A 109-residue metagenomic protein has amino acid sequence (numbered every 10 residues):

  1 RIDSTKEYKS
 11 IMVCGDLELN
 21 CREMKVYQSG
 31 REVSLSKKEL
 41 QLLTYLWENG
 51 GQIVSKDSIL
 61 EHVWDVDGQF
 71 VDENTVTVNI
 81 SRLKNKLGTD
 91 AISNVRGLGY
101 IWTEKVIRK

Functional and structural regions predicted by a protein language model:
R1-S4, K56, K84, I101: Short, cationic motifs built from Arg/Lys/His that form the positively charged side of catalytic pockets
R1-V13: Basic, amphipathic DNA-recognition helix from helix-turn-helix-like DNA-binding domains
K9, D16, D90: Alpha/beta-hydrolase fold active-site loops
M12-L40, I101-K109: A structural micro-motif at secondary-structure boundaries
K25-K37, Q41-K86, D90: Positively charged, aromatic-enriched patches within helix-turn-helix-type DNA-binding elements, predominantly
I92-V95: Short beta-strand
G97-G99: Short hydrophobic/aromatic beta-strand or adjacent loop that forms the aromatic wall/cage of a ligand/substrate-binding
